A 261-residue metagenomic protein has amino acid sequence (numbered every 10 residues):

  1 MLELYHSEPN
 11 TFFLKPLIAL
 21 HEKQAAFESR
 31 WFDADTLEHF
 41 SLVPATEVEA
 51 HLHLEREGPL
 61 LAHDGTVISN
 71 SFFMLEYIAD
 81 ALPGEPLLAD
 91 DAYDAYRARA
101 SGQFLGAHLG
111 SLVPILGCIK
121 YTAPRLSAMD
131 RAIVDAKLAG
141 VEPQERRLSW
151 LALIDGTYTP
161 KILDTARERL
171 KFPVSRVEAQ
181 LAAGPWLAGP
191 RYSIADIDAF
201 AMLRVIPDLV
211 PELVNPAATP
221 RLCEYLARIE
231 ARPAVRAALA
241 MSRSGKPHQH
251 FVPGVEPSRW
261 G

Functional and structural regions predicted by a protein language model:
M1-E142, E256: GST-like domain detector, emphasizing the conserved glutathione-binding G-site in the N-terminal thioredoxin-like
L4, L61, A98, V177 (+2 more regions): Residue-level signal for nonpolar/aromatic packing positions in well-ordered secondary structure
E8-N10, L14-L17, K23, W31 (+3 more regions): C-terminal or late-domain output modules
L54-G58, I78, W150, T157 (+2 more regions): General secondary-structure edge motif
Y77-I78, V134-R147, A231-M241: Short secondary-structure transition/capping segments
A79-P83, A182, E230-A231: Residues at helix-coil transition
L109-A227: GST-like fold's C-terminal all-alpha helical module
